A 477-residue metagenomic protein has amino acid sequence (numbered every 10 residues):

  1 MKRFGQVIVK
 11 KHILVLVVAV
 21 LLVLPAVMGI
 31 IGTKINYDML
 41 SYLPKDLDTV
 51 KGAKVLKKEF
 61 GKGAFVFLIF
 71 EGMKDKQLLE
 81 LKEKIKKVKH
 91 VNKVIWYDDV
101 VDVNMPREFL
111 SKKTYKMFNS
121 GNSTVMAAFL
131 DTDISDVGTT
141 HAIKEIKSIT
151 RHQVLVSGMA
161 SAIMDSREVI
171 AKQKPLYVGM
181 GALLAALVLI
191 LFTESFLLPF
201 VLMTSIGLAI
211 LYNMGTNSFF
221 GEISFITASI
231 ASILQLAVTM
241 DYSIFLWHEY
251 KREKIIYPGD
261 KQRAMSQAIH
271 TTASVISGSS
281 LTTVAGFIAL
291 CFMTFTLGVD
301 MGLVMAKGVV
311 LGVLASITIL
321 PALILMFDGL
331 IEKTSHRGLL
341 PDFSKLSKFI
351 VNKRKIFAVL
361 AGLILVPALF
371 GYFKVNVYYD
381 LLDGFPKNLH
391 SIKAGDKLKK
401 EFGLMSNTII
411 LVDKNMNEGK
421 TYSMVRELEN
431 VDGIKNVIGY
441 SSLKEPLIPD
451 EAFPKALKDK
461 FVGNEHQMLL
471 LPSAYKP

Functional and structural regions predicted by a protein language model:
M1-I35, S41, V91, D131-Y379: Membrane-embedded transmembrane helical bundles of large multi-pass transporters/channels
K45-A160, L382-P477: Structured non-transmembrane domains adjacent to transmembrane bundles in polytopic membrane proteins
